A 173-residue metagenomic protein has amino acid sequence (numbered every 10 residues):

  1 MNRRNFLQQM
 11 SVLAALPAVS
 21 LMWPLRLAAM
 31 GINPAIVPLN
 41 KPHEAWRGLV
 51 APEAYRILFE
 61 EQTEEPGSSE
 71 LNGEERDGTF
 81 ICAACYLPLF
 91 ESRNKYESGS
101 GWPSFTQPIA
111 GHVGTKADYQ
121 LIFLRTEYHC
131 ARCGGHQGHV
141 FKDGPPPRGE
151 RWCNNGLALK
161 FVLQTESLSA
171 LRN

Functional and structural regions predicted by a protein language model:
M1-P17: N-terminal secretory signal peptides and thylakoid transit peptides that target proteins across membranes
L21-I57, E65, N173: C-terminal segment of N-terminal export signals and the immediately downstream linker at the start of the mature
L58-E75: N-terminal post-signal-peptidase region of extra-cytosolic proteins
E75-S104: Mid-length scaffold segments of soluble, non-membrane domains
T79, E127, E150: Residues immediately within or flanking Cys/His clusters that coordinate Zn2+ in small zinc-binding modules
C82, C130-C133: Short cysteine-rich clusters marking metal-coordination/redox-active sites
Y86, G134, L157: Cys/His-coordinated zinc-binding microdomains
E91-S92, H139-V140, V162: Short, non-ligating residues that shape and space the ligands of small metal-coordination modules and catalytic
